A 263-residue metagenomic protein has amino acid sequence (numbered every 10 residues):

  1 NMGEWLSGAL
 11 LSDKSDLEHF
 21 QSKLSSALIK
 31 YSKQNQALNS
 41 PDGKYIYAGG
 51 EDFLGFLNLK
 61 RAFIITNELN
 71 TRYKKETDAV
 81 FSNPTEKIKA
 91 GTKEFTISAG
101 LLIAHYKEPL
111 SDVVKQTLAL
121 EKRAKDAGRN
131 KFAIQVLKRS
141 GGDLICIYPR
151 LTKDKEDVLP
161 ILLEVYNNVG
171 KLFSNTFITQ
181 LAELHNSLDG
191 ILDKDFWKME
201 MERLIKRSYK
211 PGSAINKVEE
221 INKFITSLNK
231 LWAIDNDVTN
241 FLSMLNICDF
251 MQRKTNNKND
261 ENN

Functional and structural regions predicted by a protein language model:
N1-N263: Charged, helix-rich terminal subdomains or tails
